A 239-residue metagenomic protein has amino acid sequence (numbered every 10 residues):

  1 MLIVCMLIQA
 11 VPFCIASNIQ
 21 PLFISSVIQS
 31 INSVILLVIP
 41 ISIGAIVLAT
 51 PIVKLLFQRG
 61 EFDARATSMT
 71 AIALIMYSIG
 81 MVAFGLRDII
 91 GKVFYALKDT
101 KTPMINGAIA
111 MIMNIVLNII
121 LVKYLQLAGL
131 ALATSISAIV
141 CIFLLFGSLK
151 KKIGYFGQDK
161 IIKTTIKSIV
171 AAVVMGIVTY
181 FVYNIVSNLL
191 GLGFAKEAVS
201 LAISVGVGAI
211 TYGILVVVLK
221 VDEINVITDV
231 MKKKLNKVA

Functional and structural regions predicted by a protein language model:
M1-A239: Membrane-embedded alpha-helical bundles of multi-pass transporters/translocases, especially carrier/permease families
